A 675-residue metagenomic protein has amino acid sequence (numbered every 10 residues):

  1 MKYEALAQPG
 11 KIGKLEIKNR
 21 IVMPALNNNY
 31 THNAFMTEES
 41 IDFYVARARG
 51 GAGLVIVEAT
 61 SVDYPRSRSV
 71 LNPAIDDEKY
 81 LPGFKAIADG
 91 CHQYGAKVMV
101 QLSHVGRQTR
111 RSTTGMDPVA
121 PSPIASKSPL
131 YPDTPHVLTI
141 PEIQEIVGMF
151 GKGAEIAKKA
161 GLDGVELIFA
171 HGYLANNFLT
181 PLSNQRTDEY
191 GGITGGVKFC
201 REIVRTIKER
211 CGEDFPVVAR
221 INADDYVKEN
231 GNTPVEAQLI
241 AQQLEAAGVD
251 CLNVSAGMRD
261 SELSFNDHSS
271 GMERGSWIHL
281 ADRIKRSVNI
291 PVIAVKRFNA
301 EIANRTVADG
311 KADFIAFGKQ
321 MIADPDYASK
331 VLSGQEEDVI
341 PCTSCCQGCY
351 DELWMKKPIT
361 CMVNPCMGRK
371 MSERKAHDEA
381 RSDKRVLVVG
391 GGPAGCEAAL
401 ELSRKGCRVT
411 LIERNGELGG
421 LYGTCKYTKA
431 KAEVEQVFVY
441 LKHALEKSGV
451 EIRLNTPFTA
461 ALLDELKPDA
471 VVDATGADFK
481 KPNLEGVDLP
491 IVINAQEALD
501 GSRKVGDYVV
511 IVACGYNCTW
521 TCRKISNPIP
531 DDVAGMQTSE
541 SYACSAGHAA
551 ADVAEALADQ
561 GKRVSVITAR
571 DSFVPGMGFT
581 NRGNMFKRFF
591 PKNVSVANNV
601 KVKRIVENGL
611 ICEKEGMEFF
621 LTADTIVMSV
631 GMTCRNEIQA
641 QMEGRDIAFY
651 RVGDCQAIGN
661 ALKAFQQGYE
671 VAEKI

Functional and structural regions predicted by a protein language model:
M1-V389, P393, E397-R404, V409 (+2 more regions): Flavin-dependent oxidoreductase catalytic cores
V204, S372-R381, R404, R408 (+4 more regions): Flanking helices and flexible, charged tails adjoining ferredoxin-like Fe-S electron-transfer domains in multi-subunit
S264-S270, D313, Y422-A430, R570 (+1 more regions): Short beta-alpha connecting loops at secondary-structure transitions that line or flank enzyme active sites
V288, G310-K311, S448, V487-D488 (+3 more regions): Short, structured coil segments at secondary-structure junctions
K296, F438, L454-T456, N494-Q496 (+3 more regions): Short loop/edge segments at beta-strand edges and connector loops that shape dinucleotide/nucleotide cofactor-binding
D326-S344, T456-A477: Small-residue-rich anion-binding loops in enzyme active sites
A380-L411, R453-K467, A474-I491, Q496-M577 (+2 more regions): Rossmann-like dinucleotide/flavin-binding elements
G420-L466, M577-V600: N-terminal Rossmann-like dinucleotide/flavin-binding domain of flavoprotein oxidoreductases that bind FAD/FMN
